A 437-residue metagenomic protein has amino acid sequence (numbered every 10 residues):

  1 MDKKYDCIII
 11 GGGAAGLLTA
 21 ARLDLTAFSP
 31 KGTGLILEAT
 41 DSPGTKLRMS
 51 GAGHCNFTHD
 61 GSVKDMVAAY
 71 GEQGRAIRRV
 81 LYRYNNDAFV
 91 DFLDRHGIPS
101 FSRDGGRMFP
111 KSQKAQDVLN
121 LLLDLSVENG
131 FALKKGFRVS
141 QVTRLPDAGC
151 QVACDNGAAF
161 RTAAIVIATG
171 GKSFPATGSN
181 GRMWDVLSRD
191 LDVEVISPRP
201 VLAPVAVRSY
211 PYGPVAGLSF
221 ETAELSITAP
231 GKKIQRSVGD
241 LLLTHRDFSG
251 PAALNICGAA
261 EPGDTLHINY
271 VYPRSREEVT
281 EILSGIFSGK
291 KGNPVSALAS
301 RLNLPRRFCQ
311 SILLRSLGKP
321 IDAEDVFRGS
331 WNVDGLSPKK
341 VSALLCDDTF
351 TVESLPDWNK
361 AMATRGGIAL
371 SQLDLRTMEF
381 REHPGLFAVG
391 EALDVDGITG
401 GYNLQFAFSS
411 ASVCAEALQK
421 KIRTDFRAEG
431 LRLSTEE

Functional and structural regions predicted by a protein language model:
D2-A15: Beta1/beta-strand and adjacent pyrophosphate-binding region of the FAD-binding site in flavoprotein oxidoreductases
I8-I10, L37, A159-P175, L187-S188 (+1 more regions): Short hydrophobic core segments
D24-A52: Glycine-rich FAD pyrophosphate-binding loop
D41-P43, R48-M49, P99, E194-R199 (+1 more regions): An anion/pyrophosphate-binding glycine-rich loop and adjacent beta-alpha core in soluble alpha-beta enzymes
A52-S102: Glycine-rich active-site loop/strand segments that organize a redox cofactor
K135, S311-D396: A glycine-rich dinucleotide-binding beta-alpha-beta segment and adjacent secondary-structure elements that constitute
K135-A148: A conserved short coil-to-beta-strand element within the FAD-binding core of flavoproteins
S173-V186, V395-I422: A conserved FAD-binding loop/helix module that cradles the flavin
